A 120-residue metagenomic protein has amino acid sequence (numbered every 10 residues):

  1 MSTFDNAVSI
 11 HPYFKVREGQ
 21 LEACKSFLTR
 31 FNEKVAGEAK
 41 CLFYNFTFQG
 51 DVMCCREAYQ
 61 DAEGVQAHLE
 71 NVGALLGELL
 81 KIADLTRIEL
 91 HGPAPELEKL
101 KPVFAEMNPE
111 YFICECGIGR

Functional and structural regions predicted by a protein language model:
M1-C54, Q60-E70, K81-R120: Short S/T/G/P-rich N-terminal loop/turn motif that feeds into the first structured element of a domain
G73-A74: Long, charge-enriched, surface-exposed interaction segments in small proteins/subunits
